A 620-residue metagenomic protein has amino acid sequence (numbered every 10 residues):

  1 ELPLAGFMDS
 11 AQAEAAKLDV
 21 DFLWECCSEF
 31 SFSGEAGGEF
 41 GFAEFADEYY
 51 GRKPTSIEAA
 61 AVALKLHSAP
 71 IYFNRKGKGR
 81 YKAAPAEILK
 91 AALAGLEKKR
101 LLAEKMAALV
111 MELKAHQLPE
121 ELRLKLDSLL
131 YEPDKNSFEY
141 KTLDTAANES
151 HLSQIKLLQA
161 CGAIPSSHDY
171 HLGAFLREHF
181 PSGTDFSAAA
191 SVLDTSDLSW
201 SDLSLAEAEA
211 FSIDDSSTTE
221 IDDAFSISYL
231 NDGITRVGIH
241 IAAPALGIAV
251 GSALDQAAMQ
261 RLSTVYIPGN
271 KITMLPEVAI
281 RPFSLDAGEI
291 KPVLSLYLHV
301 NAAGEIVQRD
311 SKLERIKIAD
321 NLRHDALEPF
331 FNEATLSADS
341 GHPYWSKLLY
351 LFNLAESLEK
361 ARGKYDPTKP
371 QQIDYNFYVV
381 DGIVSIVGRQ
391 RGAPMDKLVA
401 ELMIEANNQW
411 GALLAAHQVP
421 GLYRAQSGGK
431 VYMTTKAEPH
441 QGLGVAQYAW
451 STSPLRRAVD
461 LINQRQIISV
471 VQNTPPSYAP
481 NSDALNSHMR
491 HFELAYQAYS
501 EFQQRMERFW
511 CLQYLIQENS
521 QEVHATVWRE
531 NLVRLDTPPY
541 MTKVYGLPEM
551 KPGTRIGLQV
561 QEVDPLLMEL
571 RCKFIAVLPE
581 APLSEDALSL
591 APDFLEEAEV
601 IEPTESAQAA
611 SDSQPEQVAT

Functional and structural regions predicted by a protein language model:
E1-Q12: Long, low-complexity, charged/polar intrinsically disordered regions in eukaryotic proteins
F7, A94-V110: Post-signal-peptide, soluble extracytosolic/periplasmic N-terminal scaffold domains of envelope/secretory systems
Q12-E14, P54: Short, surface-exposed ligand-recognition loops at beta-strand->loop->(often short) alpha-helix junctions that present
C26-K65, P70-Y72, R80, A108-A115 (+7 more regions): Electropositive polyanion-binding surfaces
A63-L64, S68-L101, S167, L172: Charged low-complexity interaction tracts in eukaryotic proteins
A108, E112-L203, E207-E209: Low-complexity, highly charged intrinsically disordered N-terminal segments that act as targeting/localization
C572-A581: Short, compositionally biased
